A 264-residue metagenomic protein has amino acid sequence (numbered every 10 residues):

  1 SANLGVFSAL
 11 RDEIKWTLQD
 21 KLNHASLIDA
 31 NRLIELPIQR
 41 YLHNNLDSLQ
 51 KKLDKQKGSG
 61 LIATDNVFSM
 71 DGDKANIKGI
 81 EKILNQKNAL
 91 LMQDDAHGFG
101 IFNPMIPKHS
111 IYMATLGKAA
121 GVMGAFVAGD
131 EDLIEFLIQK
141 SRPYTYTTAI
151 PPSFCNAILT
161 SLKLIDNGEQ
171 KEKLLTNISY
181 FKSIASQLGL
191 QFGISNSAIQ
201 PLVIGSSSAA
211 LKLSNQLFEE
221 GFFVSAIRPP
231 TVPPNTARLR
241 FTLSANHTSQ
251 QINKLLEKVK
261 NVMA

Functional and structural regions predicted by a protein language model:
S1-E13: Conserved beta-loop-alpha segment that forms the PLP phosphate-binding cup at the N-terminus of a helix
R11-D12, D20-K21, L42-L46, S59-N66 (+6 more regions): Pyridoxal 5′-phosphate
L18-I34: Substrate-binding/gating loop at the entrance of the active-site cleft, primarily in PLP-dependent aminotransferase-like
L36-M92: Active-site phosphate-binding strand-loop segment of PLP-dependent enzymes
N88, I106-I138: Active-site PLP attachment segment
A149-D166, K173, S186: Structural motif of enzymes handling amino- and sulfur-group chemistry
E172-S179, S186-G221, T231, L243-A245: Conserved PLP-binding catalytic core of the aspartate aminotransferase-like
E219-E220, T231-A264: PLP-dependent enzyme catalytic core of the Aspartate aminotransferase-like
